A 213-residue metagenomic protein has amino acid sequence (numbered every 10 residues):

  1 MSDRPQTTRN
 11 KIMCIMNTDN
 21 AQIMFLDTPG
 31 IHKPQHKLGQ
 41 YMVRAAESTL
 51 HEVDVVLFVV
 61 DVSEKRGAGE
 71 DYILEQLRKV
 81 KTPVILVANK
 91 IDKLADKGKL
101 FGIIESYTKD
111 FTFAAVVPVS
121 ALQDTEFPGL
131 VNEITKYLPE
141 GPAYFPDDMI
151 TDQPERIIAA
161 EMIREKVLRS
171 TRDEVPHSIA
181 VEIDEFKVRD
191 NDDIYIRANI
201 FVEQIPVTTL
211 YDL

Functional and structural regions predicted by a protein language model:
M1-Q6, I15-N17: Post-Walker A helix-loop "phosphate-sensing" segment adjacent to the P-loop in P-loop NTPases
M1-R4, Q22-V43, D61-S63: Switch II (G3) loop of P-loop NTPases
D3, T7, K37-S48, K65-A68 (+9 more regions): Charged, alpha-helix-enriched surfaces in structured cytosolic catalytic cores of large nucleotide-utilizing machines
P5-T7, P29-H32, V62-R66, I91-L94 (+3 more regions): Conserved nucleotide-binding/hydrolysis micro-motifs of P-loop NTPases
I12: Conserved phosphoryl-transfer catalytic core
M16-I23, Y41-V116, S170, K187-N191: Conserved C-terminal guanine-recognition region of P-loop GTPase G domains, centered on the G4
R78, T82-I85, D92-I157, E161: Canonical P-loop GTPase G-domain recognition
E155-L213: P-loop NTP-binding site
